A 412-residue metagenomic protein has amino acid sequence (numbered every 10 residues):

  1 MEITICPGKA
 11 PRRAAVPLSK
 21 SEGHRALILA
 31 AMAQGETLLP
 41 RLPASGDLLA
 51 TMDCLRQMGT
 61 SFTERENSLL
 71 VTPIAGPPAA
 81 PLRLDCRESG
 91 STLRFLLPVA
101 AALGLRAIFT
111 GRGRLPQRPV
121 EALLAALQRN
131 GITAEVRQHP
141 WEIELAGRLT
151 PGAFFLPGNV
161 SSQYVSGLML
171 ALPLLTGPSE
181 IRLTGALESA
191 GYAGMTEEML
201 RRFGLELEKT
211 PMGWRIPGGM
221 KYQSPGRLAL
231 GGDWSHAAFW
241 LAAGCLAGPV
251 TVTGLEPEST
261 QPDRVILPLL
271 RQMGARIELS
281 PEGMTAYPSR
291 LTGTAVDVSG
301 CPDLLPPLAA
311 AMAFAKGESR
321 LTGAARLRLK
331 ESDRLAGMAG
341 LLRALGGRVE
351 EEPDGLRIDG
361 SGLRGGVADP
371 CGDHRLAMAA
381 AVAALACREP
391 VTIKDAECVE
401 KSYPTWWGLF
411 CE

Functional and structural regions predicted by a protein language model:
M1-E412: Short, structured segments at the rim of ligand-binding sites
